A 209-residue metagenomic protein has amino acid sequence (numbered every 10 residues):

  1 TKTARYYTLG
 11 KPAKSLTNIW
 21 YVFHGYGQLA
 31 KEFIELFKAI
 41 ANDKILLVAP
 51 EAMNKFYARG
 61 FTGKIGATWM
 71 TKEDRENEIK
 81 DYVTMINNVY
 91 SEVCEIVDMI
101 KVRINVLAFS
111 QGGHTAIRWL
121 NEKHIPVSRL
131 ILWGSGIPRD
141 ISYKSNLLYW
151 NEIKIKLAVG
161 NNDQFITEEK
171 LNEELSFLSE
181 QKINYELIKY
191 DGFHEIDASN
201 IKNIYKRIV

Functional and structural regions predicted by a protein language model:
K2-M99: Serine-hydrolase catalytic machinery in alpha/beta-hydrolase-like enzymes
N18-I19, R103-N105, R129: Structural motif
E35, R118-E122: Active-site signature of alpha/beta-hydrolase-fold catalytic machinery across serine- and Asp/Cys-nucleophile hydrolases
E51, L107, W133-G134, Y190: Alpha/beta-hydrolase-fold catalytic nucleophile elbow
L107-G112, A116: Gly/Ala-rich beta-loop-alpha elbow adjacent to hydrolase catalytic centers
I125-P138: A conserved short beta-strand
I137-I208: The feature captures the conserved acid-bearing segment of alpha/beta-hydrolase catalytic domains
